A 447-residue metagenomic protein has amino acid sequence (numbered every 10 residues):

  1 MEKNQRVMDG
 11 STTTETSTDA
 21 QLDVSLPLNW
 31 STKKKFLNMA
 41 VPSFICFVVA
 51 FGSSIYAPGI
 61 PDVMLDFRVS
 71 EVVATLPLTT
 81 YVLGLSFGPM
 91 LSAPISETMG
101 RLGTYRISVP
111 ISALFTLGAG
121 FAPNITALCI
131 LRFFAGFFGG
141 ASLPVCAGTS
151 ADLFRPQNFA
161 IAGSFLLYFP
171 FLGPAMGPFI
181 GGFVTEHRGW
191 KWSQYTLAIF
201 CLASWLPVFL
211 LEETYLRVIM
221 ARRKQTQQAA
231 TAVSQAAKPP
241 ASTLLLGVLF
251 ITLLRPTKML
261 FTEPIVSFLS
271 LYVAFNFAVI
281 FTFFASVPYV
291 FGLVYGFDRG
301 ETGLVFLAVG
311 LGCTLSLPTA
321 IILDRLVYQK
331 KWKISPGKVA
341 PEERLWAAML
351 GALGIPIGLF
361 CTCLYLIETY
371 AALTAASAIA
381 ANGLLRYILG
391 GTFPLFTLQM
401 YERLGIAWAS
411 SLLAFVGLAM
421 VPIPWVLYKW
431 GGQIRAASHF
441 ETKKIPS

Functional and structural regions predicted by a protein language model:
M1, L28-K33, N158-I161, E186-S267 (+2 more regions): Central mid-sequence intracellular linker of multi-pass
M1-G52, L65: Cytosolic juxtamembrane N-terminal segment immediately preceding the first transmembrane helix of multi-pass
K34-E71, F87, S92, S142 (+2 more regions): Extracytoplasmic
A50, A57, T79-V82, L117-P123 (+6 more regions): C-terminal transmembrane bundle
G52, D66-R68, L91, M99-G100 (+4 more regions): Helix-breaking motifs and short loop linkers at transmembrane-helix boundaries and internal kinks in secondary membrane
F87-T126: Conserved MFS/SLC helix-loop-helix module at the cytosolic interface between two early adjacent transmembrane helices
N124-R132, P144, S193-T196, L269: Short hydrophobic/alpha-helical segments at membrane-entry points of transmembrane helices in Major Facilitator
L131-F171: Cytoplasmic helix-loop-helix junction between adjacent transmembrane helices in 12-TM secondary transporters
